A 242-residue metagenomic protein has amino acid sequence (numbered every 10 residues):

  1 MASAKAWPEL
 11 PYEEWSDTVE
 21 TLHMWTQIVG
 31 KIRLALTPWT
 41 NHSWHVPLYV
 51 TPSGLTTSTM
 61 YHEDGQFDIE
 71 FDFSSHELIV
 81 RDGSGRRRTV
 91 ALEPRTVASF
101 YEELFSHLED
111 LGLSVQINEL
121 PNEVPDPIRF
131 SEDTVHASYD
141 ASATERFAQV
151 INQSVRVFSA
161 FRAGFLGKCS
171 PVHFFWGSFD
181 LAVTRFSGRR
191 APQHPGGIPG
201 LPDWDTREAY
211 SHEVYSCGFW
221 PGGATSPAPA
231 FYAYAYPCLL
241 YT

Functional and structural regions predicted by a protein language model:
A2-Q66: N-terminal ordered "arm"
P8-P11, W15, R86-A98, A137-F147: Short, charged/polar micro-motifs that form catalytic or ligand-binding hotspots
R33, T40, G112-E119, V155-C169: Long, hydrophobic, amphipathic alpha-helical segments used as structural scaffolds
L48, F67-F73, T206-E208, H212-A224: Broad, structure-driven detector of short, well-ordered beta-strand segments within folded domains
Y49-P127: Long, hydrophobic/aromatic-enriched structural stretches that serve as scaffold segments
E132-W220: Aromatic/basic-lined ligand-recognition segments that form π-stacking hydrophobic pockets flanked by Lys/Arg to engage
P229-Y232, Y236: Long, repeat-rich segments with strong aromatic
Y241-T242: Conserved small/polar residues in nucleotide/adenosyl-binding loops
